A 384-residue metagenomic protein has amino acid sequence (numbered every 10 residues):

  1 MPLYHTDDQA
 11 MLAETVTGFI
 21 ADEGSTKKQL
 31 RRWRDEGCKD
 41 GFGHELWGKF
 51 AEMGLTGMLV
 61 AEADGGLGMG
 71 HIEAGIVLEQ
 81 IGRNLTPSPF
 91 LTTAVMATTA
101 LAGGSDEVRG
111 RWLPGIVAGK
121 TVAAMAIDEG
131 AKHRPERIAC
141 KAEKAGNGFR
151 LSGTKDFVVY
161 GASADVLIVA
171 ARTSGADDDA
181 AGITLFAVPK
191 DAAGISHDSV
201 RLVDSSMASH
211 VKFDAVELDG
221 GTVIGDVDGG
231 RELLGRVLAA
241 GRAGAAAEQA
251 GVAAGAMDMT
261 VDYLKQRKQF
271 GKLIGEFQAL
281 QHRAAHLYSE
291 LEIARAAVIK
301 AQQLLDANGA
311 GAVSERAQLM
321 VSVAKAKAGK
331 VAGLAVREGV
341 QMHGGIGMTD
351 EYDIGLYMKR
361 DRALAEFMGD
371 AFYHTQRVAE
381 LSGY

Functional and structural regions predicted by a protein language model:
M1-S88, G104-V108, G115-K120, K144-F149 (+1 more regions): Alpha-helical interface subdomain recognition
G68-V77, R134-I138, V188, K212 (+2 more regions): Structural signature of FAD isoalloxazine-binding scaffolds in flavoprotein oxidoreductases
A102-G104, E143, V169-R172, A187-P189 (+2 more regions): Short beta-strand-to-turn element immediately C-terminal to the catalytic PLP-Schiff-base lysine in fold type I
G119-G130: A short, Trp-centered hydrophobic/proline-enriched beta-strand micro-motif
R134-S152: Cytochrome P450 C-terminal beta-domain/meander region
R137-A139, F157-V158, V188-G220: Flexible, small-/acidic-enriched active-site or ligand-binding loops
S152-S196: A short core secondary-structure module
S209-V237: A short, charged helix-loop
